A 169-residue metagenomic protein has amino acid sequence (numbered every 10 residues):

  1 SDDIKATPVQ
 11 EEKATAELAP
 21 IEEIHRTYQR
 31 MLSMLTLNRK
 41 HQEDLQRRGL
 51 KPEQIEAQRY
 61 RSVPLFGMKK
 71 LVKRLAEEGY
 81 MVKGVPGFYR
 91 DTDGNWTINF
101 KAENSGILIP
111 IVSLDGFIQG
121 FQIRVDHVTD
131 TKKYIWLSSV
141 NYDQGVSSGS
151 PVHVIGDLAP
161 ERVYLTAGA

Functional and structural regions predicted by a protein language model:
S1-H41: Conserved active-site segments centered on acidic
D2-I4, G49-Y60, V82-R90: Short, surface-exposed acidic
T7-T15, I24, M68-A169: Phosphate-handling DNA/RNA-contact segment within nucleic-acid enzymes
Q29-S33, R59-P64: Conserved short loop/turn motifs at secondary-structure junctions
N38-Q42, L65-K69: Alpha-helix initiation and N-capping motif
E53-I55, R59, V63, K70 (+1 more regions): Compact soluble domain cores
